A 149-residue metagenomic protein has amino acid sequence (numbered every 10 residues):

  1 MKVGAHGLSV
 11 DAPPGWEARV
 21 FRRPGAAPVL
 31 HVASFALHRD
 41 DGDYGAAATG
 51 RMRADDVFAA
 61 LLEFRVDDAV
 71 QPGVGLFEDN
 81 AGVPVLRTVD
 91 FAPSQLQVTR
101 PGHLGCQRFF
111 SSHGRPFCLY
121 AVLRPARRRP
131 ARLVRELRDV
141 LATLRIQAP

Functional and structural regions predicted by a protein language model:
M1-D11, L133: Short aromatic-glycine motifs in intrinsically disordered, low-complexity regions
E17-L133, D139, P149: Conserved polar/disulfide-associated segments of primarily extracytoplasmic proteins
